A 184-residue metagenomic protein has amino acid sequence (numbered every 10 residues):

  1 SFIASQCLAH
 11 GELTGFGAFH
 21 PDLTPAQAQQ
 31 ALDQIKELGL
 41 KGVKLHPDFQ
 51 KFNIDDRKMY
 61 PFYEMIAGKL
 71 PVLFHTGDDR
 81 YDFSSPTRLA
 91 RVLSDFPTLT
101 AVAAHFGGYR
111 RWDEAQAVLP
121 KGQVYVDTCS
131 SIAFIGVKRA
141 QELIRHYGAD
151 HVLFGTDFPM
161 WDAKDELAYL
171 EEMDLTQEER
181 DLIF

Functional and structural regions predicted by a protein language model:
S1, F83-T87, K164-L167: Short, surface-exposed alpha-helical segments at coil->helix boundaries
S1-F74, D78-D79, F134: Active-site gating/metal-coordination segments in enzymes
I3, I35, V43, I66 (+5 more regions): Conserved, mostly hydrophobic/aromatic
A18, F49, S130, L170 (+1 more regions): Short, flexible active-site loop motifs that bind/organize anionic cofactors or intermediates
D33, H146-L153, M160-F184: Mid-to-C-terminal alpha-helical segments outside catalytic/metal-binding sites
K41-G42, F52-L153: Catalytic pocket-lining loop regions of alpha/beta-barrel enzymes, especially the amidohydrolase/enolase/GH5 lineages
P47, S130, T156-F158: Short secondary-structure boundary segments
